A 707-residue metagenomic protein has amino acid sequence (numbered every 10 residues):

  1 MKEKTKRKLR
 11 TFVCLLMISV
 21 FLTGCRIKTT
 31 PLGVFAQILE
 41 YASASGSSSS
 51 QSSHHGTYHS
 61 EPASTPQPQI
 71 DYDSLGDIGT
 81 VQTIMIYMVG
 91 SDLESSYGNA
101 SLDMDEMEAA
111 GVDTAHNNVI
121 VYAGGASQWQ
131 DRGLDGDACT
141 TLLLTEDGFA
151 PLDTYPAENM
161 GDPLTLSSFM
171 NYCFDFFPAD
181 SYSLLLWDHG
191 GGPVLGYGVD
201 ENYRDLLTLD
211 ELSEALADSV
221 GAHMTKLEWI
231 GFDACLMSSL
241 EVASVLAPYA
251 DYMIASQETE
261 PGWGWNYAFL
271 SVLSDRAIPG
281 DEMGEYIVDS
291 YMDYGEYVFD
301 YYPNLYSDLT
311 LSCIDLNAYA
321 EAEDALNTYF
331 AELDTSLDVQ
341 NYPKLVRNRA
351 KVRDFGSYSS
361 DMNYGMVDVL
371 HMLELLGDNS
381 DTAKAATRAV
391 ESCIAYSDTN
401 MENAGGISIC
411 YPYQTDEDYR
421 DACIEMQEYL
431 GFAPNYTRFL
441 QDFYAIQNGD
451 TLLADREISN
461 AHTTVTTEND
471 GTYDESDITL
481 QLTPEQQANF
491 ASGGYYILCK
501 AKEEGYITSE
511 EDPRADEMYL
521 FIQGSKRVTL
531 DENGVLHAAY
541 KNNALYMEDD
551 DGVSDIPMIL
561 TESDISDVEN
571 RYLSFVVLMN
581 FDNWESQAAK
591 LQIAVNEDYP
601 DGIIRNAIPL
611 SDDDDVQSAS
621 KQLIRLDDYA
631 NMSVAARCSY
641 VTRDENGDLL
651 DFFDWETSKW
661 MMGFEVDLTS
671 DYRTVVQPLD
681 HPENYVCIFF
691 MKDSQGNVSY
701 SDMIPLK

Functional and structural regions predicted by a protein language model:
K2-V13: Bacterial N-terminal signal peptides that target proteins for export
T11-I18, L184: Sec-dependent N-terminal signal peptides
F21-G24: C-terminal motif of bacterial Sec signal peptides marking the signal peptidase cleavage site
R26-K28: Bacterial signal peptide processing site
V34, L39-P178: N-terminal extension/subdomain marker
A44-D77, G192-P193, Y197-F232, M237-K707: Terminal, contiguous helix-loop blocks that mediate binding/assembly
T83-M88, N118-A123, Y182-L186, E228-F232 (+2 more regions): Structural recognition of the beta-strand scaffold that forms the well-ordered cores of secreted hydrolase catalytic
A123-M224, A234-L236, L240, Q257-E258: Catalytic-core segments of thiol-dependent peptidases
